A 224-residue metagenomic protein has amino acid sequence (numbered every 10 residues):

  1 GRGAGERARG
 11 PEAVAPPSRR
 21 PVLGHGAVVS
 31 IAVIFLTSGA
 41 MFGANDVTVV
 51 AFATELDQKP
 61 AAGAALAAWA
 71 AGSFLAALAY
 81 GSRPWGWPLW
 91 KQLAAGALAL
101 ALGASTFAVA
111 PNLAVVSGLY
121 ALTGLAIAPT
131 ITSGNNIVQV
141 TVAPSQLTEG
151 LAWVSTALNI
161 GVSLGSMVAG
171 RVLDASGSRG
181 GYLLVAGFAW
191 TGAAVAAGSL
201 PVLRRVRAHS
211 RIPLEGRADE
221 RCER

Functional and structural regions predicted by a protein language model:
R2-T37, P213-C222: Juxtamembrane intracellular "pre-TM" segments in multi-pass secondary transporters
V22-A65: Helix-loop boundary and gating motifs at the non-cytosolic
V49, P129-V142: Intracellular juxtamembrane helix-capping segments at the cytosolic ends of symmetry-related transmembrane helices
L75-L89, L173-D174: Helix-to-loop junctions at the C-terminal end of transmembrane segments in multipass secondary transporters
K91-S105, A186: Structural signature of the two symmetry-related core transmembrane helices
A108-L119: Helix-loop junctions at membrane interfaces in 12-TM secondary transporters
Q146-S176: A late C-terminal transmembrane helix in Major Facilitator Superfamily
R171-W190: A membrane-interface helix-boundary motif in multi-pass transporters
